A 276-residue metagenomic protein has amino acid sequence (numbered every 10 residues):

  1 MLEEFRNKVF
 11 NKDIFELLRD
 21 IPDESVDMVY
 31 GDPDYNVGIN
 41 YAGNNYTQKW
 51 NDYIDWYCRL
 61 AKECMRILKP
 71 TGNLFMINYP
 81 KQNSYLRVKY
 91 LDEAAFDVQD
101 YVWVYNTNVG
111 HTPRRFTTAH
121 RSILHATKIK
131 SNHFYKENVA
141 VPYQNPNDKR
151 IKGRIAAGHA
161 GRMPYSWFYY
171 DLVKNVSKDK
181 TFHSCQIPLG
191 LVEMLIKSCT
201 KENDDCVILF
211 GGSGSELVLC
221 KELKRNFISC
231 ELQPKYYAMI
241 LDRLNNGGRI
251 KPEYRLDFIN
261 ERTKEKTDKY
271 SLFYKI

Functional and structural regions predicted by a protein language model:
M1-L18, L244-I276: S-adenosyl-L-methionine
M1-M239, L272: Core catalytic lobe of class I
